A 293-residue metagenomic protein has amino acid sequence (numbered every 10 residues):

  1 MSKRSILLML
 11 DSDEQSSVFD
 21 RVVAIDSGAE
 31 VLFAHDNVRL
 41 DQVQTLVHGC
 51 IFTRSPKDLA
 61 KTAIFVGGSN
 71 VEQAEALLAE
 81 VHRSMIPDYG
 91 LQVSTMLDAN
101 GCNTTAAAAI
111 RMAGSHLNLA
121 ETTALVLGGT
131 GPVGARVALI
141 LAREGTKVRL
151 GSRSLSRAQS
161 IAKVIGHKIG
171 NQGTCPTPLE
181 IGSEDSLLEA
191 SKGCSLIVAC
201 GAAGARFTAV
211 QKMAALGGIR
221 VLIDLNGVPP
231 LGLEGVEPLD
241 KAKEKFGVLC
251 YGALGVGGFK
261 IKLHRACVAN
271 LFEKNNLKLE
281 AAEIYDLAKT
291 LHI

Functional and structural regions predicted by a protein language model:
M1-Y89, D286-I293: N-terminal ligand-binding/catalytic initiation module
S17, N37-D41, E72-A76, T104 (+6 more regions): Conserved active-site and cofactor/substrate-binding residues in soluble primary-metabolism enzymes
P87-M96, K245-G247: Glycine/charged-rich beta-loop-alpha catalytic/anionic-binding loops adjacent to active sites
T95-G114: A glycine-rich, Thr/Ser-enriched phosphate-binding loop motif common to dinucleotide/cofactor-binding enzymes
A106, G131-V137, A158, A205-T208 (+1 more regions): Short glycine/serine/threonine-rich phosphate/pyrophosphate-binding segments that cradle anionic phosphate groups
G114-L196: Glycine-rich phosphate/diphosphate-binding loop of Rossmann-like nucleotide-binding domains
T174-C250: Rossmann-like adenosine-cofactor binding region
V228-I293: Adenosine-phosphate binding glycine-rich loop
